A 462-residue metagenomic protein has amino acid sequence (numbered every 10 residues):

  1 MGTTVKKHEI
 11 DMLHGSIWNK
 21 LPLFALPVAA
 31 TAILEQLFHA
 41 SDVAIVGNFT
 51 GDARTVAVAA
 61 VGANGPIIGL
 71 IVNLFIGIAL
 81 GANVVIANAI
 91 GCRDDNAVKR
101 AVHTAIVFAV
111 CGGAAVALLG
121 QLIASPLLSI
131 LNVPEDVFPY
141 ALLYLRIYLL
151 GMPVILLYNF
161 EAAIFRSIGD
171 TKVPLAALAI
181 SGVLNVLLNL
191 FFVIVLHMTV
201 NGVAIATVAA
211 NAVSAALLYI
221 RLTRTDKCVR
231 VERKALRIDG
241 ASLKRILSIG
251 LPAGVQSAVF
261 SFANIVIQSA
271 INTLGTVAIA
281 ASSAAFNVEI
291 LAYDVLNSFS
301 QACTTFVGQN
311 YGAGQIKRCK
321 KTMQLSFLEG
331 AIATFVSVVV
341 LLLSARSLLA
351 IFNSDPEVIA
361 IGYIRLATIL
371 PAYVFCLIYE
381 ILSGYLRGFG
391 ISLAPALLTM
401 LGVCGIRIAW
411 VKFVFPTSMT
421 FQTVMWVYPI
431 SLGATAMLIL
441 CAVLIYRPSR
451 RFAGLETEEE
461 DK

Functional and structural regions predicted by a protein language model:
M1-A25, I86-G151, V195-L251, V307-A372 (+1 more regions): Short alpha-helical transmembrane segments in multi-pass integral membrane proteins
M12-A44, N48-D52, P66-G81, V85 (+6 more regions): N-terminal transmembrane alpha-helices
L23-D42, I147, S181, A210-S214 (+4 more regions): Transmembrane helical elements of multi-pass membrane transporters/channels
I33, L37-A59, L128-E135, F191-M198 (+4 more regions): Helix-terminus/linker motif at the lipid-water interface of multi-pass membrane proteins
A40-A44, L118, P126, F160-I164 (+8 more regions): Alpha-helical transmembrane segments of multipass membrane proteins
T55-P66, A141, L145, A204 (+3 more regions): Small-residue hotspots at the loop-to-helix junctions and early N-terminal turns of transmembrane alpha-helices
V58-L118, I155-P174, Q268, I279-A345 (+2 more regions): Small-residue-rich hydrophobic transmembrane alpha-helices
I76-A79, Y148-R166, P174-G182, V203-L218 (+4 more regions): Short runs within selected transmembrane alpha-helices of multi-pass transporters and secretion channels
